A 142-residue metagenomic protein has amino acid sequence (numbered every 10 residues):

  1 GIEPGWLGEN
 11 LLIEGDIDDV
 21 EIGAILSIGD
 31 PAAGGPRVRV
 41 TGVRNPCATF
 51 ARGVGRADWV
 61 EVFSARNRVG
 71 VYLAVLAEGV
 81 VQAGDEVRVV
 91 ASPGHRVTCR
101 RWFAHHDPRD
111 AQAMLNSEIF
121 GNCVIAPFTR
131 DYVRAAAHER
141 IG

Functional and structural regions predicted by a protein language model:
G1-G142: Metal-cofactor-dependent catalytic cores
